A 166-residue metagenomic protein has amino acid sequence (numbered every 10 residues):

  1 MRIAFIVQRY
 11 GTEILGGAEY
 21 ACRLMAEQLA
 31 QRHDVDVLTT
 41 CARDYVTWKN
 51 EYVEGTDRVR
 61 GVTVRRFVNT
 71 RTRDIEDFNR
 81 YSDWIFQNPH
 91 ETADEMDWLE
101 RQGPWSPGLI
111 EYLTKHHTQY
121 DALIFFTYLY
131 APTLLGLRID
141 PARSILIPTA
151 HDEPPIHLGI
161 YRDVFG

Functional and structural regions predicted by a protein language model:
M1-V68, T118: N-terminal subdomain of nucleotide-sugar transferases
Q8, F126-L129, P148-H151: Histidine-centered beta-alpha loop that forms part of the nucleotide-sugar donor binding/catalytic region in diverse
T12, D44-V46, R73-I75, A131-L134 (+1 more regions): Short catalytic/ligand-binding loop motif for oxyanion handling, primarily in non-cytosolic enzymes, centered on
E13-I14, D97-G103, L146-E153: Short, flexible loop segments at the rims of nucleotide/cofactor-binding pockets, characterized by
A18-A21, N50-V53, N79-R80, L137-P141 (+1 more regions): Short, glycine/charged-enriched secondary-structure capping and boundary segments
T40-H117: A conserved catalytic-core segment of Leloir-type glycosyltransferases
W98-Y112, Y120-A142: An aromatic- and histidine-rich active-site surface loop
E111-T114, P132-T133, R138-I139, H151-G166: Membrane-proximal helix-turn-helix segments that form the acceptor-binding/catalytic region of lipid-linked
